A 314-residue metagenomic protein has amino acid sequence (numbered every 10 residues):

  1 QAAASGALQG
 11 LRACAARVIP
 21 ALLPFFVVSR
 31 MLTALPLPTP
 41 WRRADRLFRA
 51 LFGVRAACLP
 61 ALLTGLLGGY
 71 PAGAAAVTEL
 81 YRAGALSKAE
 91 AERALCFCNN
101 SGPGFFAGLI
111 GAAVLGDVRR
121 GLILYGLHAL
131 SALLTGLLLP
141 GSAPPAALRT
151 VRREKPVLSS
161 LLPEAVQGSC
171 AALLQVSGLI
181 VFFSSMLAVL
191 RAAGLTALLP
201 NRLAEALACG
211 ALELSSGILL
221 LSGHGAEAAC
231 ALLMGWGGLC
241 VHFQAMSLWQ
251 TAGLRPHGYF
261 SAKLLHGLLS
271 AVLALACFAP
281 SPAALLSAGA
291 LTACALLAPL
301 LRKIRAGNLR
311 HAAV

Functional and structural regions predicted by a protein language model:
Q1, S287-R302: Hydrophobic core of alpha-helical transmembrane segments in multi-pass integral membrane proteins
Q1-A74, S159-L221, R310-V314: Membrane-embedded alpha-helical segments and adjacent helix-loop junctions characteristic of multi-pass solute
Q1-G6, T33-P38, G108-L109, L115-V118 (+5 more regions): Transmembrane helix-loop junctions in multi-pass membrane proteins
A21, F25, S29, G65 (+10 more regions): Alpha-helical transmembrane segments in multi-pass membrane proteins
L51-L115, A208-S222, A228-A252, P256-L265: Alpha-helical membrane segments and immediately flanking helix-loop junctions that form or couple to the substrate/ion
L95-N99, P103-K155, S184, Q244 (+3 more regions): Alpha-helical transmembrane segments of multi-pass small-molecule/ion transporters
I123, L127, P163, Q167 (+7 more regions): Alpha-helical transmembrane segments of integral membrane proteins
S142-Q167, K303-V314: Intrinsically disordered, low-complexity non-transmembrane regions of multi-pass membrane transporters
